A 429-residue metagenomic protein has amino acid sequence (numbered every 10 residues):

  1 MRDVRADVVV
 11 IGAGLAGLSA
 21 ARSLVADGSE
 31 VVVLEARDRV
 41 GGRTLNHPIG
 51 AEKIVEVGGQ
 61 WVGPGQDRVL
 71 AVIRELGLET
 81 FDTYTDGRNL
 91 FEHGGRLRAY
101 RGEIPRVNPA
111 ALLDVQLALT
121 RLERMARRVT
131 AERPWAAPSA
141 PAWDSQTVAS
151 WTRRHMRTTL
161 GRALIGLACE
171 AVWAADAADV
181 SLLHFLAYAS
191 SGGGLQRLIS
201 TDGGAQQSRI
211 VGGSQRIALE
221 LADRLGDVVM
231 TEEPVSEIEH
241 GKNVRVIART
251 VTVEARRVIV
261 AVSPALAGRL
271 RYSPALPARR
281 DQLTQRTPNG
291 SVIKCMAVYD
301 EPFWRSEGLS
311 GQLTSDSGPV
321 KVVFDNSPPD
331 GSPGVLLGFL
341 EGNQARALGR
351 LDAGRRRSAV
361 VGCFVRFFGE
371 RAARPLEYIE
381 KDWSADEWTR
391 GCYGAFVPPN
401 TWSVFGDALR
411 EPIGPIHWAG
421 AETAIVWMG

Functional and structural regions predicted by a protein language model:
D3, D7, S19, D27 (+9 more regions): Conserved flavin/dinucleotide-binding core of flavoenzymes
V9-I11, L34, V235, T252-A265: Short hydrophobic core segments
V25-G50: Glycine-rich FAD pyrophosphate-binding loop
G42-V69, M125-A137, L186-L198: Glycine-rich active-site loop/strand segments that organize a redox cofactor
K53-M125: Dinucleotide-binding Rossmann-like beta1-alpha1 core, especially the glycine-rich loop that anchors the ADP
V69-F91, T158-I165, F303-G311, A373: A short alpha-helix-loop-beta-strand transition element characteristic of N-terminal alpha/beta dinucleotide-binding
T130-E233, G241-V244, A261, R271 (+3 more regions): Active-site/ligand-binding neighborhood in enzyme catalytic cores
I238-V253: Conserved beta-strand-loop-beta-strand element in the redox core of flavoprotein oxidoreductases
